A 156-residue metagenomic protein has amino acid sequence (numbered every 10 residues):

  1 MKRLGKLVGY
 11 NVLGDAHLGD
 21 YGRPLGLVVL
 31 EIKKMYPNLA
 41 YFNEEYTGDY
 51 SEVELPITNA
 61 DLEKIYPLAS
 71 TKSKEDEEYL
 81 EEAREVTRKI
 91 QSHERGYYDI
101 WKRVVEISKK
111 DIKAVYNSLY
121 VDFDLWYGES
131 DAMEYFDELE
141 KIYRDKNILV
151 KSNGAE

Functional and structural regions predicted by a protein language model:
M1-E156: NTP-dependent nucleotidyl-transfer catalytic core
